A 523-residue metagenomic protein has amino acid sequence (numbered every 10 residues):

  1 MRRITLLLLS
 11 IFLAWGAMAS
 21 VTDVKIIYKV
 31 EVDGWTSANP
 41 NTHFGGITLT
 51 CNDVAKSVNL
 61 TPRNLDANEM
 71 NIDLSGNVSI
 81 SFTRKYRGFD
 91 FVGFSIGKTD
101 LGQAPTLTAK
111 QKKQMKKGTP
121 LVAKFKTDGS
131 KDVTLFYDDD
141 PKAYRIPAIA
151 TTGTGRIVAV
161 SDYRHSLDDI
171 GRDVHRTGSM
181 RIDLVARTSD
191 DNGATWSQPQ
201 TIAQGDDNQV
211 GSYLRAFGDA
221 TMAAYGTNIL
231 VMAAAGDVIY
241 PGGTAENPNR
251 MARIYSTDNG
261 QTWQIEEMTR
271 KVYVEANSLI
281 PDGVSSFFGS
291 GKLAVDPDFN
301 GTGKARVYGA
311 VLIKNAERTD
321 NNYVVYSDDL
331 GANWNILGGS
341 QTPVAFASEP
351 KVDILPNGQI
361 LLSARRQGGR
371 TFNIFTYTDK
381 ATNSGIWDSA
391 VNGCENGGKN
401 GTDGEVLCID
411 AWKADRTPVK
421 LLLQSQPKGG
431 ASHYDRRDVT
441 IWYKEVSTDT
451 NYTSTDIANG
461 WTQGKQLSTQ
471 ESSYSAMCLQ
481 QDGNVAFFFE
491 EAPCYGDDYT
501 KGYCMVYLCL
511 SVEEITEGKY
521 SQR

Functional and structural regions predicted by a protein language model:
M1-I4: Positively charged n-region of N-terminal signal peptides that target proteins for export
L7-G16: Bacterial N-terminal signal peptides
V21-K25, D73-S79: Short coil/turn motif common to extracellular beta-sandwich-like domains
T22-V30, R84, A104-G129: Conserved "repeat-terminator" motif of extracellular CCP/Sushi domains
G34-L60: Short, ordered, surface-exposed loop/turn motifs in non-cytosolic proteins
T50-G76: Tryptophan-paired
S75-T106: Surface-exposed interfaces of beta-sheet-rich extracellular modules
D128-R523: Asp-box/BNR beta-propeller blade signature and adjacent active/binding-site loops in extracellular glycan-interacting
